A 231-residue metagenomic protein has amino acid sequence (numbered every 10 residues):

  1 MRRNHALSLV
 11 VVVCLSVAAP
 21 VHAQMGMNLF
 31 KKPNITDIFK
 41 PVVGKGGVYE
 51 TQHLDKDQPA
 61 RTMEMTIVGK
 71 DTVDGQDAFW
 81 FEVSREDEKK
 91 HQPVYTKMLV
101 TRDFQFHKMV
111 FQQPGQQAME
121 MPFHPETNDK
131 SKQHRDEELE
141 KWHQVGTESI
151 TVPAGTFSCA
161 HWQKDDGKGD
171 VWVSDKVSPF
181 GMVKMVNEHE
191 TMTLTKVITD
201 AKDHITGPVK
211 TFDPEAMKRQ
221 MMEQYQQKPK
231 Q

Functional and structural regions predicted by a protein language model:
M1-A6: Positively charged n-region of N-terminal signal peptides that target proteins for export
S8-A18: Bacterial N-terminal signal peptides
A19-A23: Sec/Tat signal peptide C-region and signal peptidase I cleavage site
Q24-F104, K108-Q231: Acidic, serine/threonine-rich low-complexity disordered tracts
